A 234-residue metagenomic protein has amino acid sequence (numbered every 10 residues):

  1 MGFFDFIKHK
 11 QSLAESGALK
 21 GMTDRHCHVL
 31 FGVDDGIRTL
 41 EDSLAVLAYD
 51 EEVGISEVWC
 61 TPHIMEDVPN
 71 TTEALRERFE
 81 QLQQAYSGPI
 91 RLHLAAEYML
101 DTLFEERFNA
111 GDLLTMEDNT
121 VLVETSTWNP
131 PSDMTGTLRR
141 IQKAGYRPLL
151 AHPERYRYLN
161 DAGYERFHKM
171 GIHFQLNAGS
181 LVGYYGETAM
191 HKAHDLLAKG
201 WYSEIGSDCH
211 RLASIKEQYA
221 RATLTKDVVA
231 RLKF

Functional and structural regions predicted by a protein language model:
M1-P89: An N-terminally biased module of ancient metal coordination in phosphate/nucleic-acid-related enzymes
G2, T71-H173: Extended substrate/RNA-proximal surfaces in nucleic-acid metabolism proteins
K8-K10, Y219-F234: Mid-to-C-terminal alpha-helical segments outside catalytic/metal-binding sites
T23-V29, V58-C60, L92-A96, V121-V123 (+3 more regions): Hydrophobic faces of well-ordered beta-strands that scaffold small-molecule active sites in alpha/beta enzyme cores
H28-L30, H63-I64, A95-D101, S126-W128 (+3 more regions): Active-site beta-loop-alpha junctions enriched in small/polar residues
I37-T39, N129-P130, Y156-L159, V182-G186: Acidic-and-aromatic substrate-binding clefts and catalytic sites of carbohydrate-active enzymes
E51, Q142, L197-A198: Non-catalytic positions within long, well-ordered alpha-helices that form the structural scaffold/packing of enzyme
Y202-E217: Short acidic/histidine-rich active-site segments
